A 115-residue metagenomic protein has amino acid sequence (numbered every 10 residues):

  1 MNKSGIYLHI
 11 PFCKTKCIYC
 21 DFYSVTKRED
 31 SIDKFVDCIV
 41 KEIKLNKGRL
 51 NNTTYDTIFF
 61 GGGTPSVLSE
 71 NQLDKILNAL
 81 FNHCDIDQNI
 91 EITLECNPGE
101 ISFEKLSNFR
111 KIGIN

Functional and structural regions predicted by a protein language model:
N2-K34, I112: Canonical Radical SAM [4Fe-4S] cluster-binding loop centered on the CxxxCxxC motif and its immediate flanking residues
S4, T53-D56, I90, N115: Short acidic/polar active-site loop segments enriched in Thr and Asp
I10, F22, I43, C96-P98: Generic detector of well-ordered alpha-helical packing
T26, G48-H83, I92-N108: Conserved glycine-rich "GG(E/T)P / GGGxP" loop and the immediately following alpha-helix in the radical SAM core
F35-I39, I76: Hydrophobic alpha-helical membrane-association signature
I39-N51: A short, N-terminal amphipathic alpha-helix
I86: A short alpha->loop->secondary-structure connector
N108-I114: Acidic (Asp/Glu)-rich catalytic clusters
